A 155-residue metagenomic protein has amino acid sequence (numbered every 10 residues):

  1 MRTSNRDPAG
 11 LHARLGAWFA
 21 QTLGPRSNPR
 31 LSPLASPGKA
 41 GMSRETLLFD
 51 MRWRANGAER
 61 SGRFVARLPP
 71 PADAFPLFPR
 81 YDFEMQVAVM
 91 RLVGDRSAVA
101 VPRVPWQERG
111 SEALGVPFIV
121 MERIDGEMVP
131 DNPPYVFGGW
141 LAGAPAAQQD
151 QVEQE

Functional and structural regions predicted by a protein language model:
M1-P33: Juxta-kinase regulatory segment immediately upstream of eukaryotic protein kinase catalytic domains
L34-E155: ATP-binding pocket architecture of kinase catalytic cores
